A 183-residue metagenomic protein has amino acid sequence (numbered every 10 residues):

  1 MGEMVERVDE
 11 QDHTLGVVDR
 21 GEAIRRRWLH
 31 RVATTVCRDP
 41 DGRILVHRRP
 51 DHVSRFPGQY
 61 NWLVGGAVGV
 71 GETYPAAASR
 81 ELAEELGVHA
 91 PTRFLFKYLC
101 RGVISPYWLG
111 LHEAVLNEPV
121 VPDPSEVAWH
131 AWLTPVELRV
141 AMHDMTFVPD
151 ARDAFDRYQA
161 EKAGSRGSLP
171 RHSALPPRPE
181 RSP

Functional and structural regions predicted by a protein language model:
M1-T34, P40: Acidic, metal-coordinating catalytic segment for phosphate/diphosphate chemistry, firing primarily on the Nudix
E10, R49, P135: Residues immediately flanking
T14-V17, G42-R48, P119-D123: Short, well-ordered strand-loop elements centered on a beta-strand within folded domains, enriched for acidic residues
D19-G21, G58-Y60, V70, F96-L99 (+1 more regions): Nudix hydrolase/Nudix homology domain
R27, R31, D51, T73-P75 (+2 more regions): Active-site segment of metal-dependent pyrophosphate-handling enzymes, primarily the Nudix hydrolase catalytic core
V32-W62, G66: A glycine-rich, hydrophobic loop/mini-helix early in the fold
Q59, L63-V64, V70, P75 (+1 more regions): Glycine-rich adenosyl-nucleotide cofactor-binding module
